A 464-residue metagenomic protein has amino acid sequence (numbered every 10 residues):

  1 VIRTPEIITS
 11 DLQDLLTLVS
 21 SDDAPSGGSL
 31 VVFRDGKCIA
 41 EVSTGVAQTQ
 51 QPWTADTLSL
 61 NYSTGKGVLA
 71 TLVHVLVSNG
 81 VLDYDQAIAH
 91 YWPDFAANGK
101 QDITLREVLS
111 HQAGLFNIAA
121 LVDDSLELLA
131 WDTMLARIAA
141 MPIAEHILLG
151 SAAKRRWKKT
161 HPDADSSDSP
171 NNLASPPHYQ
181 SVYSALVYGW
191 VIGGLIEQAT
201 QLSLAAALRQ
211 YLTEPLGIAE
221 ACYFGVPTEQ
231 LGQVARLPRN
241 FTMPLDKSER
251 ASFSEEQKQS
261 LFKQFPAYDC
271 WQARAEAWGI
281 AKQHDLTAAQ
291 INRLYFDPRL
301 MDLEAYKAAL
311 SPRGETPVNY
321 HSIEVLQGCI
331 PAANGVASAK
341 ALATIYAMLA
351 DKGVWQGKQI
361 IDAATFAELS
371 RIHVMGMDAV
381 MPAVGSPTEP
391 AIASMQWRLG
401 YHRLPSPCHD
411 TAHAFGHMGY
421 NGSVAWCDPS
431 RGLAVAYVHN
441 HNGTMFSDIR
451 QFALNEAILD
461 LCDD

Functional and structural regions predicted by a protein language model:
I2-N61, D83, A164: Short, conserved catalytic-motif segment at the N-terminal edge
L30, G36, L60-L82, A87 (+6 more regions): Alpha-helical scaffold elements that line and support the substrate/ligand-binding pocket of soluble hydrolases
C38-V42, W426, G432-H441: Short, well-ordered beta-strand elements
V46-Q48, H441-T444: A short acidic/small-residue loop/turn micro-motif
T49-L186, G194, F446: Active-site-proximal loop and beta-strand segments within enzyme catalytic domains
T64, S78-L121, A199-F296, L300-M301 (+1 more regions): Active-site helix/loop module of the DD-peptidase/beta-lactamase fold, centered on the serine-lysine SxxK catalytic
R239-A339, R371-S430: Active-site Gly/Thr loop motif
E315, D351, S370-M381, T444-D464: Short, gly/Ser/Thr-rich active-site loops of penicillin-recognizing serine hydrolases
